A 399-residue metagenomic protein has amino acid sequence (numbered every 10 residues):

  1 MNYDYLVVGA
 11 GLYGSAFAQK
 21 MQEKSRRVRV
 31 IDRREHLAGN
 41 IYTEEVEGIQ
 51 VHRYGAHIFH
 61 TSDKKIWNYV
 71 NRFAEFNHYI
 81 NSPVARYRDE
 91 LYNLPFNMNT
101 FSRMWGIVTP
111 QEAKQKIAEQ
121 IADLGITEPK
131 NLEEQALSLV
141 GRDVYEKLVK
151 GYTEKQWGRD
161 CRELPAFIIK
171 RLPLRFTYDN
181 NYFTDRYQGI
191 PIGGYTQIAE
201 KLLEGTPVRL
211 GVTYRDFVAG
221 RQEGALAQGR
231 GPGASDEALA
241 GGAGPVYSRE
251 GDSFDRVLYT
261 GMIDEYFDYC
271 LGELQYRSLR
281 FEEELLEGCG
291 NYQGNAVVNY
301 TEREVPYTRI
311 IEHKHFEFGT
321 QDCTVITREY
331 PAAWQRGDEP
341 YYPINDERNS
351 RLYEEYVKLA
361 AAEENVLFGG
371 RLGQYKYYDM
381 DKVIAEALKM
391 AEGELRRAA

Functional and structural regions predicted by a protein language model:
Y5-V30: N-terminal Rossmann-like FAD-binding beta1-loop-alpha1 element of flavoenzymes
G11-Y13, E35-H36, N99, E154 (+5 more regions): Short, solvent-exposed loop/turn segments at secondary-structure junctions
Q22-E44: Glycine-rich FAD pyrophosphate-binding loop
A38-G39, I49-Y54, R215-A219, P245-E304: Central helical "cap/lid" subdomain
E47-D123: Dinucleotide-binding Rossmann-like beta1-alpha1 core, especially the glycine-rich loop that anchors the ADP
R88-Y92, N99-R221, P245-F254: Active-site/ligand-binding neighborhood in enzyme catalytic cores
A219-E250: Intrinsically disordered, low-complexity terminal tails and inter-domain linkers enriched for S/T/G/P/D/E
E265-A398: C-terminal segments that line or cap access tunnels to active or ligand-binding sites in enzymes and enzyme-associated
